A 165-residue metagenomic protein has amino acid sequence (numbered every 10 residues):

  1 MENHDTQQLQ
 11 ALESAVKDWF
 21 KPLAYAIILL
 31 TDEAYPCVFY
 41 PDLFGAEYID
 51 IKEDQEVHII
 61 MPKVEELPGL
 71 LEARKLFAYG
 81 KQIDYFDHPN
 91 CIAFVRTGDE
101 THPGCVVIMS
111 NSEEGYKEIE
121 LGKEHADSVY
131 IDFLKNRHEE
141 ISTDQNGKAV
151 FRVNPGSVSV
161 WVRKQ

Functional and structural regions predicted by a protein language model:
M1-Q165: Carbohydrate-interacting/catalytic domains
